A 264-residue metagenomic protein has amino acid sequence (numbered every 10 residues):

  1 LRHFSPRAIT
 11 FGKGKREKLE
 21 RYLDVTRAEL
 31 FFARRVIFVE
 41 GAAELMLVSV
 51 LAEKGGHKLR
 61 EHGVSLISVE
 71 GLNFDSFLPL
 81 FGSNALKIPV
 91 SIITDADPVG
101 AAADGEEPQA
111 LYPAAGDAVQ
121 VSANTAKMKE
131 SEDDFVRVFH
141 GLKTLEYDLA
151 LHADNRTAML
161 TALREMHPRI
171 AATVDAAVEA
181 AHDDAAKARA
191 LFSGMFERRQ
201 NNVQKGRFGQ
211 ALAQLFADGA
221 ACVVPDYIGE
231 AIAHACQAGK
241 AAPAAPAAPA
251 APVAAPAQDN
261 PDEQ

Functional and structural regions predicted by a protein language model:
L1-Q264: Acidic, divalent-metal-binding catalytic cores of TOPRIM and closely related two-metal-ion phosphodiester/pyrophosphate
